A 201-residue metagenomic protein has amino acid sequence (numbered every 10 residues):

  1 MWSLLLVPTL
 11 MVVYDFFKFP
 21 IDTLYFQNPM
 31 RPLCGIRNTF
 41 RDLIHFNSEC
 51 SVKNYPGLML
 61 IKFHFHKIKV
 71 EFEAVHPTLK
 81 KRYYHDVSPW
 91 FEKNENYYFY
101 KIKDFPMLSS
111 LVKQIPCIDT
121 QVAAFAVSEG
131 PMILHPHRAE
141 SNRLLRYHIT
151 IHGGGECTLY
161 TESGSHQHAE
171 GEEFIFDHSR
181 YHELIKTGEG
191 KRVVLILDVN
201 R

Functional and structural regions predicted by a protein language model:
W2-I115: Non-heme Fe(II)/2-oxoglutarate
L111-M132, R143: A short glycine-rich, His/Asp/Glu-containing loop-to-beta-strand
A124, H148, E183: Short, surface-exposed charged micro-motifs
V127-E129, E140-C157: Short, conserved beta-strand element in jelly-roll/cupin
L134-H137, T158-Y160, F176, H182-G188: Short beta-strand His + acidic residue motifs that chelate non-heme Fe in jelly-roll/DSBH and cupin folds
R146-T150, I175, G190-R201: A short hydrophobic beta-strand segment most commonly corresponding to one strand of the jelly-roll/cupin
I151-E170: A short beta-strand-loop-beta hairpin characteristic of the jelly-roll/cupin
Q167-Y181: Conserved metal-binding segment of the jelly-roll/cupin
